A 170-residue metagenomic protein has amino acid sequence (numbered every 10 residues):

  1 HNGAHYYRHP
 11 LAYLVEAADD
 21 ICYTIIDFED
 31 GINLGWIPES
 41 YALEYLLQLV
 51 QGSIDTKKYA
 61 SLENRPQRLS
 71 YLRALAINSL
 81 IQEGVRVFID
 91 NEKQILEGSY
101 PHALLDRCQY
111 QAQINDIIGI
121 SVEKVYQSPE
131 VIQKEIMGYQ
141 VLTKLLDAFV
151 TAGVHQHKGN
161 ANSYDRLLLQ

Functional and structural regions predicted by a protein language model:
H1-Q170: Histidine-centered, transition-metal-coordinating active-site segments
